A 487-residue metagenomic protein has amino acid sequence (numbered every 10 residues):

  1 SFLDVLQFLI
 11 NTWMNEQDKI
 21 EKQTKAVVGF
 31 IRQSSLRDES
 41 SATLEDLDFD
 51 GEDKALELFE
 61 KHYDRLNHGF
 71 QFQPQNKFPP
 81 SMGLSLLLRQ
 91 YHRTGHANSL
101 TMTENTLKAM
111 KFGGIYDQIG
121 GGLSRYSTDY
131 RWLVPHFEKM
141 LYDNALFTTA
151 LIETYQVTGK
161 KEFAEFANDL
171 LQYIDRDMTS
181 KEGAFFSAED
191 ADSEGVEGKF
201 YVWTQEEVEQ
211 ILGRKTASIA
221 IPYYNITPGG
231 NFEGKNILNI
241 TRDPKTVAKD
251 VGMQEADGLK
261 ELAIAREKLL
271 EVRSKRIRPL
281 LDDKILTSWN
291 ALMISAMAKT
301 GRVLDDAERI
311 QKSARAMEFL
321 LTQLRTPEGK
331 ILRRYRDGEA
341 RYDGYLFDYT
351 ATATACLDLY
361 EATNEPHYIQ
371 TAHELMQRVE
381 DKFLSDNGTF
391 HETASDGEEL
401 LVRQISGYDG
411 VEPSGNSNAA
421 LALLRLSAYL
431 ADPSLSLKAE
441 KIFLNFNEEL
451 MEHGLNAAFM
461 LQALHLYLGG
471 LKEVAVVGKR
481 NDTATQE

Functional and structural regions predicted by a protein language model:
S1-A296, T300-V303, Y335, F443-E487: Replace the tail clause
Q90-T94, T154-E162, T300-A307, L359-P366 (+1 more regions): Inter-helical turn/loop segments and adjacent helix faces that build the functional surface of alpha-helical bundle
A109-Y116, R315-Q323: Glycine-rich, acidic and aromatic/proline-enriched surface loops and short helix-turn segments that act as binding
F163, R309, A340-D343: Catalytic nucleophile-loop/oxyanion-hole region of alpha/beta-hydrolase and closely related hydrolase-like folds
R176-T179, G183, T322-T350, A355-E487: Long, polar/charge-rich, low-hydrophobicity segments
M297, R302, K312, A355-C356: Glycine-rich phosphate/oxyanion-binding loops and their immediately adjacent helices within cytosolic catalytic domains
